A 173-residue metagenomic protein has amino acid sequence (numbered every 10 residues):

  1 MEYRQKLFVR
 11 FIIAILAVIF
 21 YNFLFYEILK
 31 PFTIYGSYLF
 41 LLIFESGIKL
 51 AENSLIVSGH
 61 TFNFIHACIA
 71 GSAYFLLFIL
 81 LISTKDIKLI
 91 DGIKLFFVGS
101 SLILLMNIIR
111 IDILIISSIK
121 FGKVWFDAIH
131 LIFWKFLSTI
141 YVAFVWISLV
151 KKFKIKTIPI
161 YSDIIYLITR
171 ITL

Functional and structural regions predicted by a protein language model:
M1-L173: Hydrophobic N-terminal alpha-helices or hydrophobic patches in metabolic proteins across all domains of life
